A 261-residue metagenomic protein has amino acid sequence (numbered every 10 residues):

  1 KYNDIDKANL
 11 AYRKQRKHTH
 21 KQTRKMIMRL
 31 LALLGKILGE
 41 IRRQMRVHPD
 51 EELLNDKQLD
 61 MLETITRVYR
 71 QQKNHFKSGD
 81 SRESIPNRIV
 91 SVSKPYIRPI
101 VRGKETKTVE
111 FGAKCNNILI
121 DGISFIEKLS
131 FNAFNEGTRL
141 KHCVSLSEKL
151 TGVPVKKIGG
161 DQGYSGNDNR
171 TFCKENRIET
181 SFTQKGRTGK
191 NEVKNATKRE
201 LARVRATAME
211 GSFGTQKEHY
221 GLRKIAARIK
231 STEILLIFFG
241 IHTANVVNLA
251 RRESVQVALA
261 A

Functional and structural regions predicted by a protein language model:
K1-A261: Anion-binding and metal-coordination hotspots
